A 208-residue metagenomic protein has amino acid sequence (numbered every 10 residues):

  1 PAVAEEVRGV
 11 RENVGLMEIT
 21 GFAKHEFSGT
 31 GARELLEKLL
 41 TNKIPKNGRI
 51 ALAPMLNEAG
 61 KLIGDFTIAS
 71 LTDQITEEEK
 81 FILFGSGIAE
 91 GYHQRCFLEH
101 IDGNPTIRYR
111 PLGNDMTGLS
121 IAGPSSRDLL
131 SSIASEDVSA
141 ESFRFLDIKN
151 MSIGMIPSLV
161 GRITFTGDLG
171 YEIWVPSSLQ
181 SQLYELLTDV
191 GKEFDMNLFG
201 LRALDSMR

Functional and structural regions predicted by a protein language model:
P1-R208: Glycine/proline-enriched, intrinsically flexible loops and inter-domain linkers
